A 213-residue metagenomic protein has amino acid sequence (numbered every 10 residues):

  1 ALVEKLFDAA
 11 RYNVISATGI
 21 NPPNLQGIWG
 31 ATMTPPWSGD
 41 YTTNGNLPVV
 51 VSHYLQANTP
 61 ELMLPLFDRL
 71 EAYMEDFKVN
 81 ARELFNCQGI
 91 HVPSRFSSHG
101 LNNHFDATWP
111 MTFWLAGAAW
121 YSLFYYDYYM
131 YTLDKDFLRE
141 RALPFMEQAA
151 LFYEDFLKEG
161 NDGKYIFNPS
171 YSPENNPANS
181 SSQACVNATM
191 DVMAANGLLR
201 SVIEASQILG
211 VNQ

Functional and structural regions predicted by a protein language model:
A1-Y41, T59-L64, L70-N80, G210: Acidic/polar, glycine-enriched structural segments that form the non-catalytic walls/loops of the carbohydrate-binding
L2, A9, T59, D134 (+2 more regions): Loop/turn elements at helix/coil->beta-strand transitions in domains of secreted/extracellular proteins
V3-A17, A118-D127, L143-Y153: Extended, hydrophobic/aromatic-rich amphipathic alpha-helical segments that build helical scaffolds
K5-L6, N13-I15, S52-H53, E61-P65 (+5 more regions): Structural recognition of the beta-strand scaffold that forms the well-ordered cores of secreted hydrolase catalytic
L6-A9, L62-Y73, F137-Y153, L198 (+1 more regions): Extended, well-ordered alpha-helical scaffold segments
N13-S16, L47-E61, L115, A119-K135: Alpha-helical support elements that line or immediately flank enzyme active sites and cofactor-binding pockets
N24-D40, Q88-E140, E154-Q213: The feature captures the catalytic groove of carbohydrate-active enzymes
T42-L84, N187-A205, G210-V211: Glycine-rich (often Gly-Gly/Gly-Pro-rich) flexible segments and glycine-rich loop motifs, frequently accented by
